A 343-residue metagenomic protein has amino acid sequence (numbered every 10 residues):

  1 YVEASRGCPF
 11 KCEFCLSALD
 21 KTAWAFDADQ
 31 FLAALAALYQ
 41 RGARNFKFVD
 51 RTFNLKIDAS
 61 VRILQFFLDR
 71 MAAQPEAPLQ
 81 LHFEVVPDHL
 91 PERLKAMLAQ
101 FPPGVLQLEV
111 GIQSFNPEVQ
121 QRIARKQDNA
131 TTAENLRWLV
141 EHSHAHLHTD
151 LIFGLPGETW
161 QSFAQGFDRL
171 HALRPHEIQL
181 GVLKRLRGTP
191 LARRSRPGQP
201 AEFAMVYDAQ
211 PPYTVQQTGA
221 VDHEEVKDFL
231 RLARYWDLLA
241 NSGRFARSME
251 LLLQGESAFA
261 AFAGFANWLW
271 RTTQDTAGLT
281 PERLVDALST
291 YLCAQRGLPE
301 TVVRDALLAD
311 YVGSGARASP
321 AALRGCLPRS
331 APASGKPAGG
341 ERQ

Functional and structural regions predicted by a protein language model:
Y1-E141: Radical SAM [4Fe-4S] cluster-binding motif and immediate context
E3, Q199, T273-A277: Accessory C-terminal segments flanking Radical SAM cores
C8, R231-Q343: Radical SAM enzyme core and accessory elements
K11, A36, D50, L64 (+7 more regions): Generic intrinsically disordered, low-complexity segments enriched for polar/acidic and small residues
C15, A59, L139, Q161 (+2 more regions): Short linear interaction motif-like sites in intrinsically disordered regions of transcription factors
L32-V49, H82-E84, P102-S114, D128-E256: Conserved C-terminal portion of the radical SAM core fold that forms the substrate/S-adenosylmethionine-binding
D58-R62, Q121-R125, R193-R194, L252-A260: Short amphipathic alpha-helical patches
